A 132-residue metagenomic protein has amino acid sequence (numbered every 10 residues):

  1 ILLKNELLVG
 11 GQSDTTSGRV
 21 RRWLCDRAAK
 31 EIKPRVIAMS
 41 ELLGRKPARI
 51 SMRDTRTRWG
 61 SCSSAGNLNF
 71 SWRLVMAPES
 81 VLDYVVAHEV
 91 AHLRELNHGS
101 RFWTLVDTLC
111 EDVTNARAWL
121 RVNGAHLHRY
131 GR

Functional and structural regions predicted by a protein language model:
I1-Y84, L93-R132: Active-site-proximal or metal-binding-adjacent scaffold patches in catalytic folds
E89: Walker B catalytic acidic pair
